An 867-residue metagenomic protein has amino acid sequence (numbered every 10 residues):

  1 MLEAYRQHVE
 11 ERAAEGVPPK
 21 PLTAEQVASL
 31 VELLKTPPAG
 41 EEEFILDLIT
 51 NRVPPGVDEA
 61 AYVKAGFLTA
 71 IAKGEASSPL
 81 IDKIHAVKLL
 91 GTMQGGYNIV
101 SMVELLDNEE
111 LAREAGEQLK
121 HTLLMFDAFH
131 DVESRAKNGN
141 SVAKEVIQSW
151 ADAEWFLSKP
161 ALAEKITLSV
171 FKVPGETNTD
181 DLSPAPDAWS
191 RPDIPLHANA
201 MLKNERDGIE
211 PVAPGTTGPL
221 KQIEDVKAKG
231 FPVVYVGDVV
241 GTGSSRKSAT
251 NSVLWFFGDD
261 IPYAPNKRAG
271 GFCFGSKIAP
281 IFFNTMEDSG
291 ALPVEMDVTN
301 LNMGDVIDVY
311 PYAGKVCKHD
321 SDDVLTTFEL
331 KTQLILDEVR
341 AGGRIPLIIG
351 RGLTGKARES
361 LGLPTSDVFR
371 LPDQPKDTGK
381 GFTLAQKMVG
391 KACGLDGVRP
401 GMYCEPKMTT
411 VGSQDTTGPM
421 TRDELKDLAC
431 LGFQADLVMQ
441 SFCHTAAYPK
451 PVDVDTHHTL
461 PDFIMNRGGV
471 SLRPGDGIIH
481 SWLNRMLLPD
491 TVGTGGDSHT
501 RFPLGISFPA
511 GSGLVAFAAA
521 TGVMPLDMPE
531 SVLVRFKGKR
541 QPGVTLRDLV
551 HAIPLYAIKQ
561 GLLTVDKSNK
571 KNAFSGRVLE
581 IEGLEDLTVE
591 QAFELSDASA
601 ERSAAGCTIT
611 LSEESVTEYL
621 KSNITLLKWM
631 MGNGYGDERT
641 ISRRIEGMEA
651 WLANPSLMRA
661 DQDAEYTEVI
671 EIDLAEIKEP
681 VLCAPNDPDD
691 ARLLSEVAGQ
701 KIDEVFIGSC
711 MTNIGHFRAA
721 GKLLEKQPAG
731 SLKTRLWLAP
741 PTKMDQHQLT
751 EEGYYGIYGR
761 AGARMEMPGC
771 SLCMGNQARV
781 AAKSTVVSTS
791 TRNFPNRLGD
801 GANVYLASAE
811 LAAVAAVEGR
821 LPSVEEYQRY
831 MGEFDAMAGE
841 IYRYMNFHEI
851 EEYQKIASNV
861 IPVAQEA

Functional and structural regions predicted by a protein language model:
M1-H8, V324, F328-L330: Short, 15-30-residue, compositionally biased linear elements with alpha-helical propensity or flexible coil
L2-V31, T36, I335-I348: Amphipathic alpha-helical packing elements
Y5, V27, E41-E42, K64 (+4 more regions): Short amphipathic alpha-helical segments that mediate assembly, nucleic-acid/protein binding, or membrane association
E15-K20, E43-E59, K73, L80-G95 (+3 more regions): Structural detector for internal amphipathic alpha-helices that build alpha-solenoid repeat scaffolds
A24-E32, P55-G74, Q94-L106, M125-A136: Amphipathic alpha-helical scaffolding segments comprising HEAT/armadillo-like alpha-solenoid repeats
V31-L48: Generic amphipathic, hydrophobic interface segment in small proteins and small subunits
N98, M102, D107, E114-A867: Fe-S-dependent hydro-lyases/dehydratases of central metabolism
